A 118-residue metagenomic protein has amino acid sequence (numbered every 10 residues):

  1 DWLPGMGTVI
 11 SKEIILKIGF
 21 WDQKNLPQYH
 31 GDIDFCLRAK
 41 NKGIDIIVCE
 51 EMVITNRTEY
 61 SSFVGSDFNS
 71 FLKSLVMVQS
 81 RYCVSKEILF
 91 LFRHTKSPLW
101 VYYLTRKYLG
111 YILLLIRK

Functional and structural regions predicted by a protein language model:
D1-E13, K73-L75: A recurrent flexible, glycine/aromatic-enriched loop bordering the glycosyltransferase active site that acts as
D1-L3, I54, Q79: Short acidic/polar alpha-helix capping motifs at helix-coil junctions
G7-G19, N25-M52: A short, conserved alpha-helix in the catalytic core of glycosyltransferases
G19-W21, L72-K73: A short, structure-level motif marking secondary-structure boundaries and short turns
I33, R57-T58, L109: Short secondary-structure boundary/hinge segments and terminal tails
I47-N69: Active-site donor/metal-binding and catalytic loop motifs of nucleotide-sugar-dependent glycosylation enzymes
S61-S62, S66-K118: Non-catalytic, C-terminal membrane-associated alpha-helical segments of glycosyltransferases
